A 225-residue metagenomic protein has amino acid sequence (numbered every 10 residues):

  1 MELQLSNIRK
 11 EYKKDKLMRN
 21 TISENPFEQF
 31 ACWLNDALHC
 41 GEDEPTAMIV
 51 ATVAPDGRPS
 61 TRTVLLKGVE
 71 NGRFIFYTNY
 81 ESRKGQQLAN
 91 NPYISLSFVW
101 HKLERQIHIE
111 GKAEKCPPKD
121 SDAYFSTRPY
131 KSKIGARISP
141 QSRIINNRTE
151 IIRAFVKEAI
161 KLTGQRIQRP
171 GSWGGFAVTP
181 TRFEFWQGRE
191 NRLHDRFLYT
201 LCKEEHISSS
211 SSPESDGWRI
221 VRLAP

Functional and structural regions predicted by a protein language model:
M1-P225: Binding-site signature for planar aromatic cofactors or substrates
